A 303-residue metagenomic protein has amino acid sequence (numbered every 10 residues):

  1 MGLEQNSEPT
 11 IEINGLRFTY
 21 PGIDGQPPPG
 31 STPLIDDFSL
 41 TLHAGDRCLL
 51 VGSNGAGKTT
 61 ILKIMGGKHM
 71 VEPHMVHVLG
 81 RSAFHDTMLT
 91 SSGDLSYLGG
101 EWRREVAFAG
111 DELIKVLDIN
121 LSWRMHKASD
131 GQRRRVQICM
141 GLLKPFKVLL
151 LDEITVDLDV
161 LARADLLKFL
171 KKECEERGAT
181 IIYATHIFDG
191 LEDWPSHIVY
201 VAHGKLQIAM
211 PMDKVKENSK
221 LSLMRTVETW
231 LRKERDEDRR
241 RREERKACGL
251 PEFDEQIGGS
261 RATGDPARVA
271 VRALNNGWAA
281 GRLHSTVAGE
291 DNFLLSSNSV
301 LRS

Functional and structural regions predicted by a protein language model:
I13-L16, G25-H43, H74: Conserved beta-strand
R47, T60-I114: ABC ATPase nucleotide-binding domain signature region
V51-S53: The feature captures the beta-strand-to-loop junction immediately N-terminal to the Walker
I138: Hydrophobic anchor residue at the start of the ABC signature
E153-I154: Walker B catalytic motif
R163-R177: Helical segment within the ABC ATPase nucleotide-binding domain
A184-H186: H-loop/switch region of ABC-family ATPase nucleotide-binding domains
K205-R235: Conserved beta-strand-loop-alpha-helix hinge in the C-terminal portion of ABC ATPase nucleotide-binding domains
